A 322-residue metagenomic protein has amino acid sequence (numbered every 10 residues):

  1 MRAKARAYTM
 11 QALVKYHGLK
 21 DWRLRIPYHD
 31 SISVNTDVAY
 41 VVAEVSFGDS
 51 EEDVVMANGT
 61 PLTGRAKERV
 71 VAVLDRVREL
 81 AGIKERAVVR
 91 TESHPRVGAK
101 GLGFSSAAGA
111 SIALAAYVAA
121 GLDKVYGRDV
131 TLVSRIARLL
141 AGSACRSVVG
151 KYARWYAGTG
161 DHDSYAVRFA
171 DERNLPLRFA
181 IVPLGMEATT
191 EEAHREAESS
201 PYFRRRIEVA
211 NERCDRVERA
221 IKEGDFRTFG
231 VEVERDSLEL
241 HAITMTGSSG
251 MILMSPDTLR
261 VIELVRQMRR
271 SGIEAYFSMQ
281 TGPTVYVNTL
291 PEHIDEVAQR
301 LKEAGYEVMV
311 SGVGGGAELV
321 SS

Functional and structural regions predicted by a protein language model:
M1-K100, Y117-L122, P291, S311-S322: ATP-binding N-lobe of GHMP and related small-molecule kinases
R2-W22, I26, G48, D171-S322: C-terminal nucleotide
A12-K15, V34, V41-V45, A144-S147 (+3 more regions): Short beta-strand scaffold segments in enzyme catalytic cores
A39, I83-R86, V149-G150, L175-R178 (+1 more regions): Short coil/turn connectors at secondary-structure junctions
L62-R65, G103-F104, Y202-R205: Short alpha-helix boundary/capping segments
R69, S111, R260: Charged catalytic carboxylate motif
A72, C145-A157, E212-A220: Charged/polar, low-hydrophobicity segments characteristic of intrinsically disordered regions and flexible loops
E79-E172: Gly/Ser-rich oxyanion-binding loop with an adjacent helix/lid that shapes the negatively charged ligand pocket
